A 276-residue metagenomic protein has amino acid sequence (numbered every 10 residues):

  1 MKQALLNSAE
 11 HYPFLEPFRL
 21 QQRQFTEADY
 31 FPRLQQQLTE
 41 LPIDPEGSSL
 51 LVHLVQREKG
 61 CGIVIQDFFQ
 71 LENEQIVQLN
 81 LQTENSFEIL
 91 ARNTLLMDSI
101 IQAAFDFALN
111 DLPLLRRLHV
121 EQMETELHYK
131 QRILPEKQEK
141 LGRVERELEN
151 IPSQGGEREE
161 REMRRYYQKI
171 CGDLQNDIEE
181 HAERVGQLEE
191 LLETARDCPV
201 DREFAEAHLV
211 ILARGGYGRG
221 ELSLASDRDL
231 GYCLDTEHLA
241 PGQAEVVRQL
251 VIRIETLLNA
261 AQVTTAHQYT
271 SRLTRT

Functional and structural regions predicted by a protein language model:
M1-P13, R19-R23, A91, G231-C233 (+3 more regions): Non-catalytic helical "accessory" subdomain of NTase-fold nucleotidyltransferases
K2-E74: Extended, charge-enriched "interface" segments that sit outside catalytic cores
P45-D111, R116-L118, Q122, E126 (+2 more regions): Low-complexity, highly charged intrinsically disordered N-terminal segments that act as targeting/localization
E72-N73, N93-I101, Y167-H181, V185 (+1 more regions): Short amphipathic alpha-helical coiled-coil/interface segments
E84-E88, D98, Q102-E124, H128 (+3 more regions): Active-site nucleotide-donor binding segment shared across nucleotidyl transfer reactions
A108, L115, K140-L141, E145-L148 (+4 more regions): Leucine-rich amphipathic alpha-helices with coiled-coil/heptad-repeat character
E121, G172, N176, Q187-H208 (+1 more regions): Conserved catalytic core of two-metal-ion nucleotidyltransferases
E126-Y129, I133-C171: Extended alpha-helical coiled-coil "stalk/arm" regions that act as elongated linkers or oligomerization scaffolds
